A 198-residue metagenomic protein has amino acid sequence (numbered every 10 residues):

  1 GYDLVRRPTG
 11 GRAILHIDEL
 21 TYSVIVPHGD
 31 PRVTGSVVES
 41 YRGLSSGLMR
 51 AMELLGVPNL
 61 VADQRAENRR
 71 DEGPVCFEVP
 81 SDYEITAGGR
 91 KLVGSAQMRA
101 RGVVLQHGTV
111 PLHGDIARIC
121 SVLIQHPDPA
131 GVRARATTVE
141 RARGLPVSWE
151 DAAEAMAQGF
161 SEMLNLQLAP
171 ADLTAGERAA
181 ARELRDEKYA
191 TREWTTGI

Functional and structural regions predicted by a protein language model:
G1-S36, S40: N-terminal lobe of the biotin/lipoate ligase/transferase fold
L4, V75-C76, A100: Short Gly/Pro-enriched turn/cap motifs at secondary-structure boundaries
R6-R7, R90, M98, V104: Short glycine- and Lys/Arg-enriched binding-loop motifs that mark or flank ligand-binding interfaces
I17-E19, P80, L105, A134: Short, solvent-exposed loop/turn segments at the edges of secondary structure
Y22-V24, E84-I85, G108-V110, M156: A structural signal for short, well-ordered beta-strand segments
H28-G89: A contiguous catalytic/ligand-binding core that recognizes phosphate-bearing ligands
S46-R69, R99-I198: Long, positively charged amphipathic alpha-helical accessory segments at protein N-termini or as interdomain linkers
D71-A87, L92-G94, R182, D186 (+2 more regions): Structured beta-strand/loop patches that form or line metal/cofactor-binding pockets in enzymes
